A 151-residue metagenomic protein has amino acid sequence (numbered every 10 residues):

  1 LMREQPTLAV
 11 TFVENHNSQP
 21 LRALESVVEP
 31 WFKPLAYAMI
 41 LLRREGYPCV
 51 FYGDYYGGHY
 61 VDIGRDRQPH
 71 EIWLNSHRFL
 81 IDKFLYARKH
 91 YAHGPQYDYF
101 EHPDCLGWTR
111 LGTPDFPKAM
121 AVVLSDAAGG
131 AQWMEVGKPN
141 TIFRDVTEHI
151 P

Functional and structural regions predicted by a protein language model:
L1-M2, H59-S76: Substrate-binding cleft/loops of secretory-pathway carbohydrate-active enzymes
L1-P48, Y52-Y56, F100, T113-P114 (+1 more regions): Alpha-amylase-like alpha-glycosidases and glucanotransferases acting on alpha-linked glucans and related
A9, K33, H77-F84, V136 (+1 more regions): A structural signal for well-ordered alpha-helical scaffolds and beta->alpha junctions
R22-V28, V61-I63, Q132-M134: Short conserved micro-motifs at the rims of enzyme active sites and ligand-binding pockets
Q68-Y97: Acidic, glycine-rich loop-and-strand cores that form catalytic or ligand-binding grooves in diverse globular domains
D98-G137: Carbohydrate-binding surface patches
